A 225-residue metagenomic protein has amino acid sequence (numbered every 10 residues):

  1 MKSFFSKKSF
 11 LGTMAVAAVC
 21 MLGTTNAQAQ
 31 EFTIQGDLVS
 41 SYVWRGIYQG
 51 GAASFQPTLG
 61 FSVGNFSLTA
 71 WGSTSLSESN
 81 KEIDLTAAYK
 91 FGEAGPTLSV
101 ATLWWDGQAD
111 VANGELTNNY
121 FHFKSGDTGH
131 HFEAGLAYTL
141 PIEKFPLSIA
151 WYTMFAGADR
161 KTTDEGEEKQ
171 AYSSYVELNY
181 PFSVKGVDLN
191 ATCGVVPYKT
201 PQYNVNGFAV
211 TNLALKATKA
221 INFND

Functional and structural regions predicted by a protein language model:
M1-T33: Cleavable N-terminal export/targeting peptides
Q28-L76: Short glycine/proline- and aromatic-enriched beta-strand/turn motifs that initiate or cap beta-hairpins
Q30, G51-F55, S62, S79-I83 (+3 more regions): Residues that define the transmembrane beta-barrel architecture of outer-membrane proteins
G36-S40, A70-T74, Y89, L98-W104 (+2 more regions): Transmembrane beta-barrel strands of outer-membrane/channel proteins
G46-G50, N80-L85, A109-F121, D159-E168 (+1 more regions): Outer-membrane beta-barrel translocator domains and adjoining extracellular loop/strand segments of Gram-negative
T58-G60, T86-A88, E133-T139, E177-P181 (+1 more regions): Outer-membrane beta-barrel architecture
N65, L76, L140-D225: Outer-membrane beta-barrel transmembrane domain signature
I83-T86, F91-H130: Glycine/small-residue-rich loop that forms an oxyanion/phosphate-binding "nest" at active or ligand-binding sites
